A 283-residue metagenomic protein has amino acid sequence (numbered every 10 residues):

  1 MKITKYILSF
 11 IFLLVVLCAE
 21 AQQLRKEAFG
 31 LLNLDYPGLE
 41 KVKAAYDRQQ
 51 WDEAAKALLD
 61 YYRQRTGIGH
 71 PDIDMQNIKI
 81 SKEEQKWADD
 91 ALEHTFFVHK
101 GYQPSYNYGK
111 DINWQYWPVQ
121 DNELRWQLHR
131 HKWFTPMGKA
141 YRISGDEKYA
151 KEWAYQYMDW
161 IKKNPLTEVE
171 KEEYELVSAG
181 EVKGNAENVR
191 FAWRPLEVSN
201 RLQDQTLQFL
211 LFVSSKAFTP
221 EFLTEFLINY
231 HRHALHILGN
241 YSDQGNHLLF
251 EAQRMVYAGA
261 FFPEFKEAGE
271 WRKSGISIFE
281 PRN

Functional and structural regions predicted by a protein language model:
M1-Q23: Bacterial Sec-dependent N-terminal signal peptides
K5-L8, A28, T66-I68, D204 (+1 more regions): Sequence-pattern detector for short linear motifs and compositional/periodic biases rather than a specific fold
S9-L14, S81-E84, E251-A252, A268: Generic alpha-helix initiation/capping and coil-helix boundary signal
L13-V15, Y36, K56, E123 (+1 more regions): Helix-centric, low-specificity signal for extended rod-like, repetitive segments
Q22-H99: Extreme N-terminal leader/anchor segments
V98, Y102-Y106, K110-I112: Terminal targeting/low-complexity segments that flank the catalytic cores of oxidoreductases
Y106-K110, Q120-N283: Aromatic-lined, polymer-binding surfaces characteristic of secreted/periplasmic polysaccharide-degrading enzymes
W117: Active-site flanking loop/helix segments enriched in acidic
